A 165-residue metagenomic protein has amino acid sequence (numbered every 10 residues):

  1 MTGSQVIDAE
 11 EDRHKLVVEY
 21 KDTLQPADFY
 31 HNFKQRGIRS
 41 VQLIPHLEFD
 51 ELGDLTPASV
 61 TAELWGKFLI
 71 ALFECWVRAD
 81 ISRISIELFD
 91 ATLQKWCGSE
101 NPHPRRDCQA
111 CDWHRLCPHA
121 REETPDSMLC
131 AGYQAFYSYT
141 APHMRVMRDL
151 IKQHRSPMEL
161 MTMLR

Functional and structural regions predicted by a protein language model:
M1-S99: Radical SAM enzyme [4Fe-4S]-AdoMet core and its adjacent flexible, acidic and glycine-rich loops/tails across
E100-R165: Flexible mid-to-C-terminal extensions adjoining Fe-S/redox cofactors in radical SAM and related proteins
